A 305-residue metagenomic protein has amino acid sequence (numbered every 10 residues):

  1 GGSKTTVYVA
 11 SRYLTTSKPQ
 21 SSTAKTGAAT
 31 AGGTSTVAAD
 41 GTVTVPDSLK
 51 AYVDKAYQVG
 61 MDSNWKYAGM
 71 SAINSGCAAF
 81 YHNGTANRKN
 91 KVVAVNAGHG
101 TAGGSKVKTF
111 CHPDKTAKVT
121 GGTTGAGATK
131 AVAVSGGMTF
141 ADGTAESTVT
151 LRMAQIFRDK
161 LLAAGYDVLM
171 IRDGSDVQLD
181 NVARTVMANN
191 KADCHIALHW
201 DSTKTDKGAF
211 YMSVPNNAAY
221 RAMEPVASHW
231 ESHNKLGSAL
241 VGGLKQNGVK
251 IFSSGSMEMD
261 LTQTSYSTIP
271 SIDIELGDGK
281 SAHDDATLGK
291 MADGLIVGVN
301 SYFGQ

Functional and structural regions predicted by a protein language model:
G1-K4, R12-Q305: Catalytic-site microenvironment of enzymes that process N-acetyl-hexosamine-containing cell-wall polysaccharides
